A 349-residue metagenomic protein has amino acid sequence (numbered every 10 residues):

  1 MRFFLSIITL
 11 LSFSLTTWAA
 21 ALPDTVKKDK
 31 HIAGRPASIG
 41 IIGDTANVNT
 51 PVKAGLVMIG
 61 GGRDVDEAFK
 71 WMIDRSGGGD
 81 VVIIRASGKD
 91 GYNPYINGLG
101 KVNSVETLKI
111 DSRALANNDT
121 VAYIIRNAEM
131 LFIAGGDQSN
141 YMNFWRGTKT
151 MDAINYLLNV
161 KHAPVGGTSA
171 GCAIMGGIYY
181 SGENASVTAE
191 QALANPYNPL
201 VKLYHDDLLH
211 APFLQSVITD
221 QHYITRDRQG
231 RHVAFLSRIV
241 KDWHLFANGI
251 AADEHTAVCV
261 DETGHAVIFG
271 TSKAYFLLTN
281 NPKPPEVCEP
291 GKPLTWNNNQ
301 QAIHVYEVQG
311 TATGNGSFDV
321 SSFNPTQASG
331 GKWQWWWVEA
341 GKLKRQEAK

Functional and structural regions predicted by a protein language model:
M1-A21: Bacterial Sec-dependent N-terminal signal peptides
L22-G78, K89, Y180-S181, A185-K349: C-terminal and late-domain segments of enzyme folds
M58, M130-A134: Structural motif
V81-S87: Short internal beta-strands
D90-N127: Portal/gating segments that form or line small-molecule/metal binding sites
I124-N127, G147-K161: Catalytic-core regions built around general acid/base machinery
A134-G135, L158-Y179: Catalytic nucleophile loop
Q138-T148: Glycine/threonine-rich flexible loop motifs
